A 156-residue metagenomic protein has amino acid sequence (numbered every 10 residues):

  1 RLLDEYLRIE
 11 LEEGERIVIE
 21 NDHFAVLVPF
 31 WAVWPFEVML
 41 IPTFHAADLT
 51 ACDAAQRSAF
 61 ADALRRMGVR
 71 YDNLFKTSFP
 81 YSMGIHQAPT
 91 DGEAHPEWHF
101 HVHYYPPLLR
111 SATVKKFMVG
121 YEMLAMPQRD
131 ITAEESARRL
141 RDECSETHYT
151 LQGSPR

Functional and structural regions predicted by a protein language model:
R1-R156: HIT superfamily nucleotide-processing domains
